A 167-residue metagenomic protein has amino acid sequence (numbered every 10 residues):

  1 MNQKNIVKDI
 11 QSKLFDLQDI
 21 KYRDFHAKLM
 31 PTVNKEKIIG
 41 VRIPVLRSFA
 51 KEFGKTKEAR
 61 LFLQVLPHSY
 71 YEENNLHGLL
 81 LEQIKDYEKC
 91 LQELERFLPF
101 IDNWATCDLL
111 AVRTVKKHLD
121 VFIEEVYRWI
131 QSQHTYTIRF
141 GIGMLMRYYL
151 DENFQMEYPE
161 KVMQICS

Functional and structural regions predicted by a protein language model:
M1-S167: Alpha-helical scaffold domains
